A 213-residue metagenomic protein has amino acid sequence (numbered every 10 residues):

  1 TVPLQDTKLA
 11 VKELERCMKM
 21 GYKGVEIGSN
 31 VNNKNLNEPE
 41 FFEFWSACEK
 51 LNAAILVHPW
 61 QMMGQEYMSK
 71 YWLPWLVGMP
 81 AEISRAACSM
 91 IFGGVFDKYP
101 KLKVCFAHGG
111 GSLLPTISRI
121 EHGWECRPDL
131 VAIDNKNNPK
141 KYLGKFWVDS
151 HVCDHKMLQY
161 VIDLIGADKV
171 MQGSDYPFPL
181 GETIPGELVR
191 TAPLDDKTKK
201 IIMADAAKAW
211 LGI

Functional and structural regions predicted by a protein language model:
T1-K8: Active-site mouth loops of central-metabolism enzymes
L4, L14-I165, K169: Catalytic pocket-lining loop regions of alpha/beta-barrel enzymes, especially the amidohydrolase/enolase/GH5 lineages
K12-R16, L102, S112, V148 (+2 more regions): Mid-to-C-terminal alpha-helical segments outside catalytic/metal-binding sites
